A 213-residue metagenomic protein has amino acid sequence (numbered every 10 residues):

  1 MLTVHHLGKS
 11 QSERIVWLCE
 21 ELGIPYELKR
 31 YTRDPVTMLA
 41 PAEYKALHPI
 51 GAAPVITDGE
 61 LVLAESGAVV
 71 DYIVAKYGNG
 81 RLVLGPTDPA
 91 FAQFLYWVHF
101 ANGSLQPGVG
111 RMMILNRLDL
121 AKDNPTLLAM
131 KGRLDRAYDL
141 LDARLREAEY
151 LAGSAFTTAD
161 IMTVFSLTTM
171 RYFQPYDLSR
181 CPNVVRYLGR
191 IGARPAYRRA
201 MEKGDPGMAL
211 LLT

Functional and structural regions predicted by a protein language model:
M1-L128, D142: GST-like domain detector, emphasizing the conserved glutathione-binding G-site in the N-terminal thioredoxin-like
R33-D34, F156, P206: Positions that flank functional sites
V98-P195: GST-like fold's C-terminal all-alpha helical module
A200: Charged phosphate-binding loop/patch that engages nucleotide di/tri-phosphates or the phosphate backbone of nucleic
G204-T213: Acidic/histidine-enriched, glycine/proline-rich intrinsically disordered or flexible terminal extensions
